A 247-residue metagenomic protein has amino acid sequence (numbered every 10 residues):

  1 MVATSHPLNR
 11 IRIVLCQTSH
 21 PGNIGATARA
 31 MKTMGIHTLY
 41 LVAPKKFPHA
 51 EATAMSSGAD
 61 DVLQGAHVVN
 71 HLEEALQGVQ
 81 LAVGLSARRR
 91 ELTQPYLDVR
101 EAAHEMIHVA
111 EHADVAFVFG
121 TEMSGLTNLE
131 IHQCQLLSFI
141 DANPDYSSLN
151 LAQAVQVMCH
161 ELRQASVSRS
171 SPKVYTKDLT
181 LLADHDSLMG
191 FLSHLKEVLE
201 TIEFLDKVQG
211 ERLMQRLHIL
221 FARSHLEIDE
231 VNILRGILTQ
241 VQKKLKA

Functional and structural regions predicted by a protein language model:
M1-A247: Post-transcriptional modification and biogenesis factors for structured RNAs of the translation apparatus
